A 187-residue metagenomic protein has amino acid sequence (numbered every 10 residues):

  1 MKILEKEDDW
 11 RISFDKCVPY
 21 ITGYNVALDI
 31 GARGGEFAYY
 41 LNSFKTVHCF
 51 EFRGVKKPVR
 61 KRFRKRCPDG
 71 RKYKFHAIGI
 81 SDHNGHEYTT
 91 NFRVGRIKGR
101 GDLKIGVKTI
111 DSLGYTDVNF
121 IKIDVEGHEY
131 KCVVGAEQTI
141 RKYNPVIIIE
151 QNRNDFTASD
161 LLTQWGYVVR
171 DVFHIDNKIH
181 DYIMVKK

Functional and structural regions predicted by a protein language model:
M1-K187: Phosphate/nucleotide-binding beta-alpha loop and adjacent structural elements of enzyme active sites
